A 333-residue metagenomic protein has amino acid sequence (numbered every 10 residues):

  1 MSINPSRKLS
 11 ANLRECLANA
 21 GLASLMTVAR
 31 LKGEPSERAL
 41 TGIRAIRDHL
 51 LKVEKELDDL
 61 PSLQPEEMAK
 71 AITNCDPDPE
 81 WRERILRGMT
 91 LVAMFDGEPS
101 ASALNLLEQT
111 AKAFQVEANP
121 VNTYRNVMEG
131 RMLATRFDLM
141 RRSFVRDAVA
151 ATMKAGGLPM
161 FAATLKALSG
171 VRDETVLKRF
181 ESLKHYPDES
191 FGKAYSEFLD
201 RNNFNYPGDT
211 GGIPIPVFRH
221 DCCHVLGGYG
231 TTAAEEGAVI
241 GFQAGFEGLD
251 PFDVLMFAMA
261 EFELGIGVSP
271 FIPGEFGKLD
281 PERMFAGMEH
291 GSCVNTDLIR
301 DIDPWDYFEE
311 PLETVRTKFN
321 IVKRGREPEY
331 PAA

Functional and structural regions predicted by a protein language model:
M1-K178, E275-P281, A333: Small-residue-enriched hydrophobic alpha-helices in membranes
R47, L51, Q115, E129-L133 (+5 more regions): Charge-rich, low-complexity amphipathic helices in intrinsically disordered tails/linkers adjacent to domains
L50, E54, C75, V92 (+4 more regions): Short, flexible helical or helix-coil boundary motifs
E117, V127, D147, F198 (+4 more regions): Generic signature of intrinsically disordered, low-complexity segments enriched in small/polar residues
P159-E310: Core of folded catalytic or high-affinity ligand/protein-binding domains in predominantly eukaryotic proteins
T296-A333: Acidic, carboxylate-rich catalytic segments that either coordinate divalent cations
